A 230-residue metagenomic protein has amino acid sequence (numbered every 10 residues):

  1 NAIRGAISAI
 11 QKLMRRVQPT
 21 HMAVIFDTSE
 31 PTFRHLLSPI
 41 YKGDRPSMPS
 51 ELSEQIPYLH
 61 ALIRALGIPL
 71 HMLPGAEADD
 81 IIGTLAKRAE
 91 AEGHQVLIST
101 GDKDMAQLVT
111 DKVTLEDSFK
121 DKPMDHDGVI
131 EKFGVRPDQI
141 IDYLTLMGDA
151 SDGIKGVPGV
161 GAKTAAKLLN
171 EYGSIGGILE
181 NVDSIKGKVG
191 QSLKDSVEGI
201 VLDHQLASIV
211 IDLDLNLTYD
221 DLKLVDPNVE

Functional and structural regions predicted by a protein language model:
N1-S99, K103-D125, G199-L224: Noncatalytic, basic helical substrate-engagement surface that gates or grips nucleic-acid strands
Q18-A23, L66-I68, A91, T110-T114 (+1 more regions): Non-catalytic nucleic-acid-binding/docking modules located in mid-to-C-terminal regions of nucleic-acid enzymes
